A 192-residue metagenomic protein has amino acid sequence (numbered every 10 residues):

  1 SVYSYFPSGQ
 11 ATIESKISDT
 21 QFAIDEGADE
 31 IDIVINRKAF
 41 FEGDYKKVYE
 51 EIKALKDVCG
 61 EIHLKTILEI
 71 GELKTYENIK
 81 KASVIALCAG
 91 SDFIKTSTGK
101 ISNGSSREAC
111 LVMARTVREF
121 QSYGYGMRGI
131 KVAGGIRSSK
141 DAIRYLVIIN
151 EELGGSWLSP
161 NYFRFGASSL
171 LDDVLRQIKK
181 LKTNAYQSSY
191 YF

Functional and structural regions predicted by a protein language model:
S1-I130, R137-S168, R176-F192: Alpha/beta enzyme core
D173: N-terminal beta-loop-helix "entrance" segment that forms/cooperates in small-molecule cofactor or anionic ligand
